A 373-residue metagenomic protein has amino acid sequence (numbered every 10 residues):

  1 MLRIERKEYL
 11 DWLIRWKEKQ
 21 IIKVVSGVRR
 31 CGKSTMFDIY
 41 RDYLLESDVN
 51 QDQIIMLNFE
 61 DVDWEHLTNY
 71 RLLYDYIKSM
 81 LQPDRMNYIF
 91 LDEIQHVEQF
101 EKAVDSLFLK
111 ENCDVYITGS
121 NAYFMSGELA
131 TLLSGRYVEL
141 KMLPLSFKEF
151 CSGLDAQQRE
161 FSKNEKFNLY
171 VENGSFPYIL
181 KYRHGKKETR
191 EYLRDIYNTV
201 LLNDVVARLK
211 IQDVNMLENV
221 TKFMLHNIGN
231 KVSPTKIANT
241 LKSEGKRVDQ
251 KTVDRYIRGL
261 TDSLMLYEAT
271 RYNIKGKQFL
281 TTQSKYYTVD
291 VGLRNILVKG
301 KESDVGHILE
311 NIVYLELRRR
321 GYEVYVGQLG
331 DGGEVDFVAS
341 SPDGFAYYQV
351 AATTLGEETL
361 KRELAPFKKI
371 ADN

Functional and structural regions predicted by a protein language model:
R3-E18: Pre-Walker A adenine-sensing motif
V25: Hydrophobic anchor at the beta1->P-loop junction of P-loop NTPases
R30: Walker A (P-loop) phosphate-binding loop of P-loop NTPases
S34: Walker A/P-loop
I55-N87: Short glycine-rich substrate-engagement loop in P-loop NTPases that contacts/grips substrate
S120-A122, G127-K231: Interdomain motor-coupling "hinge/lid" segment immediately C-terminal to the ATP-binding subdomain of NTP-driven enzymes
G185-F345, A352: Accessory nucleic acid-recognition modules appended to NTPase machines
A352-N373: Catalytic cores of nucleic-acid endonucleases
